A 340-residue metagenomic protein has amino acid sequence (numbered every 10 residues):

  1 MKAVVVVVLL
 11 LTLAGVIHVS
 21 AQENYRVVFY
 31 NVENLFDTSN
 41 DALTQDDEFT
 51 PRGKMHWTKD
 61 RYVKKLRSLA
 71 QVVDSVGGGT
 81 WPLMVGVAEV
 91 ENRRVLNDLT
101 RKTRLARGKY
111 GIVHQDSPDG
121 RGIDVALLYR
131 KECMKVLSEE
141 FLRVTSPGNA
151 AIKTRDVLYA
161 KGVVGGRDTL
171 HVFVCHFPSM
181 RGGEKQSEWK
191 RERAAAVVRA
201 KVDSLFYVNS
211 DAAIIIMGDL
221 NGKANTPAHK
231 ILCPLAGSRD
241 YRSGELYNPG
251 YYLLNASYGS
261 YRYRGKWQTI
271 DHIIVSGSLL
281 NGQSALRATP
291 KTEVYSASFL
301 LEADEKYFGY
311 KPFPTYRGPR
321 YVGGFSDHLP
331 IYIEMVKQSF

Functional and structural regions predicted by a protein language model:
M1-E23: Bacterial Sec-dependent N-terminal signal peptides
V19-K109, V113-I123, A195, K306-G309 (+2 more regions): N-terminal, active-site-proximal structural segment of metallo-dependent hydrolase catalytic domains
R26-F29, L83-A88, G111-H114, V125-Y129 (+8 more regions): Structural recognition of the beta-strand scaffold that forms the well-ordered cores of secreted hydrolase catalytic
D37-T38, R94-N97, R121-D124, R181-E184 (+2 more regions): Extracytoplasmic/secreted cell-surface and envelope-processing proteins
D74-W81, N92-L105, C133, A200-S210 (+3 more regions): Sec-exported extracytoplasmic/periplasmic mature domains
V90-T169, F173-F177: Structured beta-strand-rich core segments of catalytic domains in phosphoester-bond hydrolases
H114, L158, G162-L253: Extracytoplasmic, non-cytosolic globular domains
S204-I214, G222-F340: Metal-dependent phosphoester-hydrolase catalytic domains
